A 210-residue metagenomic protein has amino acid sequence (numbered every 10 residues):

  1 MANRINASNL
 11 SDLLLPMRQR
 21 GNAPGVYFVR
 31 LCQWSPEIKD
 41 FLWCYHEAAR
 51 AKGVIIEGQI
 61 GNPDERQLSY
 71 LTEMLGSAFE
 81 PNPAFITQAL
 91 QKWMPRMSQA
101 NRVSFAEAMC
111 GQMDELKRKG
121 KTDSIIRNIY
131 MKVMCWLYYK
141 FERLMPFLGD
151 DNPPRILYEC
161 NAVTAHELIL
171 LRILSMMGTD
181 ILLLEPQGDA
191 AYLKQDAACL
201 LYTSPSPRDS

Functional and structural regions predicted by a protein language model:
M1-Q67: Extended, helix-rich scaffolding/adaptor regions
C32-P36, C160-E167: Gly/Ser/Thr-rich loops at beta-strand to alpha-helix junctions that form or flank small-molecule/cofactor-binding
K39-A48, A165-M177: Histidine-anchored nucleotide/phosphate-binding helix
M94-G149: Conserved nucleotide-sugar donor-binding subdomain of glycosyltransferases
R155-Y158: Aromatic-residue-lined binding/catalytic grooves and analogous aromatic/hydrophobic interfacial grooves in multimeric
A191-L200: Glycine-rich, charge-decorated loop segments at or immediately adjacent to ligand/cofactor-binding or catalytic sites
Y202-D209: Conserved small/polar residues in nucleotide/adenosyl-binding loops
